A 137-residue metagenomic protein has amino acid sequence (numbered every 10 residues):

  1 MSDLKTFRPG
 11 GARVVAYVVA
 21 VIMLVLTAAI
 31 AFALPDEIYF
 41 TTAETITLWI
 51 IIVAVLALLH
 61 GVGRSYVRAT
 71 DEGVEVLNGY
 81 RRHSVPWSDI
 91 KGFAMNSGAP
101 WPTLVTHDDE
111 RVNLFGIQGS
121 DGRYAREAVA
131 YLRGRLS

Functional and structural regions predicted by a protein language model:
M1-F40: N-terminal membrane-targeting/pre-transmembrane regions
F40-I51: Hydrophobic alpha-helical transmembrane segments
V53-V85: Conserved beta-hairpin
V74, H83-G98: Phosphoinositide-dependent membrane-docking surfaces
G79-R81, G98, G119: Short, surface-exposed acidic/glycine-rich loop or hinge patches that mediate macromolecular interfaces
P100-T103: Short aromatic-glycine-enriched beta-strand elements
T106-S137: A membrane-cytosol interface segment of integral membrane proteins
